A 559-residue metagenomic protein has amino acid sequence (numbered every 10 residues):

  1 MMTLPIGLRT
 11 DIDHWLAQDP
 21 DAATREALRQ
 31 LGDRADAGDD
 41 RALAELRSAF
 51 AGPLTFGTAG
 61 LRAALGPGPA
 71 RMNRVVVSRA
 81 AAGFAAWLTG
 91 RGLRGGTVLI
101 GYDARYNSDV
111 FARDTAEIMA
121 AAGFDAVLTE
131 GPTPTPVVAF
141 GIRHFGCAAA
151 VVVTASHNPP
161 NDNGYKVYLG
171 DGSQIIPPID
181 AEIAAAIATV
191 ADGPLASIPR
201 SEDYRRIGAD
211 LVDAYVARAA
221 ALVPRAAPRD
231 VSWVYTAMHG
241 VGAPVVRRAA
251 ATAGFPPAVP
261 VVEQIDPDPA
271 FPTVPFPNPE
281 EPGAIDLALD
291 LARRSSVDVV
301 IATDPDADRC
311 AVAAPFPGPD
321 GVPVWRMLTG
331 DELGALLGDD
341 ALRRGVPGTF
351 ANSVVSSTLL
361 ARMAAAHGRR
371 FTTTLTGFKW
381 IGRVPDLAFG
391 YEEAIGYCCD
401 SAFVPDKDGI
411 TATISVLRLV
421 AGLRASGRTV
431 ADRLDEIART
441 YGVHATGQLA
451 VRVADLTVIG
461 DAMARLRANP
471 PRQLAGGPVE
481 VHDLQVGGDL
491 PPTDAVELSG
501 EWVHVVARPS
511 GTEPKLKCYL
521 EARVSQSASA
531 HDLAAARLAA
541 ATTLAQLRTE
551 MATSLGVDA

Functional and structural regions predicted by a protein language model:
T3-G7, D11-T115, R205-D230, V241: An N-terminal, well-structured beta->alpha segment
W15, D19-A23, E45-L54, N163-A292: Gly/Ser/Thr-enriched, mixed-charge loops and adjacent short helices that form phosphate/oxyanion-binding elements
F50-A70, A155-N158, A237-A249, Y391-Y397 (+2 more regions): Conserved phosphate/anionic-ligand binding catalytic regions in large, soluble enzymes, centered on
R94, L99-D162, A249-V312: N-terminal small/polar loop signature for handling phosphorylated ligands or for N-terminal nucleophile
F111-M119, D162-L169, V246, D308-L333 (+1 more regions): Short Gly/Thr/Asp-enriched flexible loops that form oxyanion-binding sites at enzyme active sites
Y168-A196, L333-G348, N352, S356-R362 (+1 more regions): Glycine-rich phosphate-binding loop plus the immediately following alpha-helix
R293, V297-V299, T303, G321-R326 (+3 more regions): Phosphate-binding and adjacent anionic-ligand microenvironments
